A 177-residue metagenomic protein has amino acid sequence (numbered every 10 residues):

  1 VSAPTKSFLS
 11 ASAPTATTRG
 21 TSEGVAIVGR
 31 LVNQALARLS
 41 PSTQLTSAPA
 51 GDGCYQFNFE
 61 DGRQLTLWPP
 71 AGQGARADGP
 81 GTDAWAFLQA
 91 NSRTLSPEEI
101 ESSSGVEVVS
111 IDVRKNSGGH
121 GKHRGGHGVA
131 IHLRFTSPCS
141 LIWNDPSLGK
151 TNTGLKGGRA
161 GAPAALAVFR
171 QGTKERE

Functional and structural regions predicted by a protein language model:
V1-E177: Glycine/proline-enriched, intrinsically flexible loops and inter-domain linkers
